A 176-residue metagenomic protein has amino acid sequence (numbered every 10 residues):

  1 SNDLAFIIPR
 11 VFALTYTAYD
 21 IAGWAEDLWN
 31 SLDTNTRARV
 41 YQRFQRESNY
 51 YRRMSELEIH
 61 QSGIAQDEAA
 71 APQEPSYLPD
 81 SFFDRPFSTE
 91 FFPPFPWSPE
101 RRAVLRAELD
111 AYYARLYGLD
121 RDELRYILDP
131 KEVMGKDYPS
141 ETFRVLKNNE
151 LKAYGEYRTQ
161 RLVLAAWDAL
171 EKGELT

Functional and structural regions predicted by a protein language model:
S1-T176: S-adenosyl-L-methionine
